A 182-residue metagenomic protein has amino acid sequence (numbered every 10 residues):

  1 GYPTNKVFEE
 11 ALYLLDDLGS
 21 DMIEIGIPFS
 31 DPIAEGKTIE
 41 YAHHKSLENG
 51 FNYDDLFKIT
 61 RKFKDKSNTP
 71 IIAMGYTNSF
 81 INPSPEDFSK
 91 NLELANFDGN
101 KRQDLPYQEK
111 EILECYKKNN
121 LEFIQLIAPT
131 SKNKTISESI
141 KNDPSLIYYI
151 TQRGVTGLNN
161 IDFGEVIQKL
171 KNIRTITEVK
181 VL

Functional and structural regions predicted by a protein language model:
G1-F8, I71-S84, E122-S131, N159: Active-site mouth loops of central-metabolism enzymes
T4-D17, E86, S131-N142, T177: Catalytic cores of alpha/beta
L15, I23-G26, L92, S139: Conserved, mostly hydrophobic/aromatic
L18, L56-I71, A95, I173-V179: A structural motif corresponding to the C-terminal end of an alpha-helix and its immediate exit/capping segment
L18-A34: N-terminal glycine-rich anion-binding loops that anchor highly charged ligand groups
G19, L92-G99, Y116-I124, K141-I147: Glycine-enriched alpha-helix->loop->beta-strand junction motifs that scaffold or abut catalytic
I23-I25, I71-G75, N100-R102, F123-I127 (+2 more regions): Hydrophobic faces of well-ordered beta-strands that scaffold small-molecule active sites in alpha/beta enzyme cores
F29-Y41, E48-K62, F80-E86, R102-N119 (+2 more regions): Active-site-adjacent beta->alpha loops and helix N-cap segments on the catalytic face of soluble alpha/beta enzymes
